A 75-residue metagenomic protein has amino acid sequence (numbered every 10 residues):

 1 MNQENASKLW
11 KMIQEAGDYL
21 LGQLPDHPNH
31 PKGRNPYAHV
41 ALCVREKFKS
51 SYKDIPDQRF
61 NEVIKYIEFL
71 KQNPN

Functional and structural regions predicted by a protein language model:
M1-N75: Positively charged, phosphate-engaging catalytic surfaces used for nucleic-acid and nucleotide handling
